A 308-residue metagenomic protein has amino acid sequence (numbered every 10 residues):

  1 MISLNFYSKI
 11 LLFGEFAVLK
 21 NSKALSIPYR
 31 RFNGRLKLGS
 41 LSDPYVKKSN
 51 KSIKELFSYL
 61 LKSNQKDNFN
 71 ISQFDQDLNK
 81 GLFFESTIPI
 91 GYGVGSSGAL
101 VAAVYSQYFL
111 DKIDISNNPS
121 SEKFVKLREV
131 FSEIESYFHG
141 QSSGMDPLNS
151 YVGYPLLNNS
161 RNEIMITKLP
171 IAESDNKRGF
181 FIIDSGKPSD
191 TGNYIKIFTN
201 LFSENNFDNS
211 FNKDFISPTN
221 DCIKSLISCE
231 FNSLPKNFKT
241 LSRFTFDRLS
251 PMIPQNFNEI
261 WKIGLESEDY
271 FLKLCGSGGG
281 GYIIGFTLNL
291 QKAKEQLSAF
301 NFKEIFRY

Functional and structural regions predicted by a protein language model:
M1-G93, S106-E122, F271-L274, G278-G280 (+2 more regions): ATP-binding N-lobe of GHMP and related small-molecule kinases
S3, K9, P147, P155-L157 (+2 more regions): Conserved hydrophobic/aromatic beta-strand scaffold that supports enzyme active sites
F6-Y7, Q76-I88, R128-S136, P254-F271: Short, hydrophobic/aliphatic alpha-helical segments
G14, L19, S217-Y308: Glycine-rich, charge-dense phosphate/pyrophosphate-binding loop(s) and the adjacent flexible "lid"/catalytic subdomain
S97: Phosphate-binding site recognition
S120-Y137, F231-L241, K294: Short, well-structured alpha-helical segments that form the helix of a local strand-helix-strand
E122-K168: Alpha/beta catalytic cores of group-transfer enzymes, especially the acyltransferase/condensing modules of polyketide
T167-I223: Acyltransferase
